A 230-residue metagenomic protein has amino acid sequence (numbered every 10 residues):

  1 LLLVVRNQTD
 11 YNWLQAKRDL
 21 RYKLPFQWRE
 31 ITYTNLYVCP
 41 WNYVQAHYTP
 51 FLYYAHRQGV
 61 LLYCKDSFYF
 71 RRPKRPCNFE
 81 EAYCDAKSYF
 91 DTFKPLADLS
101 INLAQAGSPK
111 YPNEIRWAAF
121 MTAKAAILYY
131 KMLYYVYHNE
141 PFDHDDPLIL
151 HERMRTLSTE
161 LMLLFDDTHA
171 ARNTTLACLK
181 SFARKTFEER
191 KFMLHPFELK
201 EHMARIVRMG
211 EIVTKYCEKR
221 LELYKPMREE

Functional and structural regions predicted by a protein language model:
L3-N7: Short beta-strand-to-loop capping motifs
Q8-T122, A126-E230: Catalytic core of pol beta-like nucleotidyltransferases
